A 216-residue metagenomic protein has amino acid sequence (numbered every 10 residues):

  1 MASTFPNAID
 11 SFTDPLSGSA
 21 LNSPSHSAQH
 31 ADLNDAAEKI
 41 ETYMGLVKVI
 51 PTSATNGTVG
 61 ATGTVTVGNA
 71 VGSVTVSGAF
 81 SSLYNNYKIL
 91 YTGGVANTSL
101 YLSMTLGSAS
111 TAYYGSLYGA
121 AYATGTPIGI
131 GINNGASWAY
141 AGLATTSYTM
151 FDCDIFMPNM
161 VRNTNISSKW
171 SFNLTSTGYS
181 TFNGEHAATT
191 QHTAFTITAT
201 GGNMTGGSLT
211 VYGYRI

Functional and structural regions predicted by a protein language model:
M1-G45: Extracellular "spike/adhesin" assembly and maturation modules and analogous cytosolic coiled-coil scaffolds
M44-I216: Surface-exposed molecular-recognition determinants
